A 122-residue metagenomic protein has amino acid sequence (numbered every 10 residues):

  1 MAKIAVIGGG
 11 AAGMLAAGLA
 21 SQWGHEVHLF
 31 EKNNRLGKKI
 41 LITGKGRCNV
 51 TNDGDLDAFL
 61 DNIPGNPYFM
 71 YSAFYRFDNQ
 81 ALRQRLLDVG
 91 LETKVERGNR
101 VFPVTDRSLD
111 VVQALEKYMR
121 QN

Functional and structural regions predicted by a protein language model:
A2-L29: N-terminal Rossmann-like FAD-binding beta1-loop-alpha1 element of flavoenzymes
G13-L15, L36-K39: Short N-terminal binding/cap micro-motifs at the start of the first secondary-structure element
A20, I42-K45, D55: Short, glycine/charged-enriched secondary-structure capping and boundary segments
G44-N49, V112-Q113: Short, hinge-like loop/turn segments at secondary-structure boundaries
R47-V95: Glycine-rich active-site loop/strand segments that organize a redox cofactor
R76-N122: Feature captures the FAD/FMN-dependent oxidoreductase FAD-binding
